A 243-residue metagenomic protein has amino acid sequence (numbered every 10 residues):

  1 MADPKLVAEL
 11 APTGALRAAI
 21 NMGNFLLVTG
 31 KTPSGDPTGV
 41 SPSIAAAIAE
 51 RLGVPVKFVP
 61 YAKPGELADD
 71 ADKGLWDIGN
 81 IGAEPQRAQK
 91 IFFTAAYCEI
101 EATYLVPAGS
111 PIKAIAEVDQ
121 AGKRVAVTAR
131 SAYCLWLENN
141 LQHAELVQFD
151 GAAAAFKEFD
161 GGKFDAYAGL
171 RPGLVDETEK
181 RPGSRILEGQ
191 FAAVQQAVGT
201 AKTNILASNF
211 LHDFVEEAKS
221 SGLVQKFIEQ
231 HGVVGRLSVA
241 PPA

Functional and structural regions predicted by a protein language model:
M1-G82, S221, Q230: Extracytoplasmic small-molecule ligand-binding "clamshell" domains of the periplasmic binding protein/Venus flytrap
M1-P4, G39-R51, S110, A116 (+2 more regions): Extended ligand-binding regions for polar small-molecule ligands
R17, W76-I78, D165-A166, R185 (+1 more regions): Short, Asp-centered acidic motifs that coordinate Mg2+ and/or phosphate in catalytic or ligand-binding sites
M22, C98-V106, R171, V175-E216 (+1 more regions): Periplasmic-binding protein-like
M22-F25, S34-R51, A83, E101-F156 (+2 more regions): Bilobed "Venus flytrap"/periplasmic-binding protein-like clamshell domains and structurally analogous long
P42, K57-D69, I112-K113, V147-G161 (+1 more regions): Short helix-initiation/N-cap motifs at beta->coil->alpha
A46, E50, P55-D119, G183-Q190: Acidic, polar ligand-binding/catalytic clefts
G65, G82-I91, L137-N139, D160-A192: A ligand-binding cleft/hinge motif common to bilobed small-molecule-binding domains
